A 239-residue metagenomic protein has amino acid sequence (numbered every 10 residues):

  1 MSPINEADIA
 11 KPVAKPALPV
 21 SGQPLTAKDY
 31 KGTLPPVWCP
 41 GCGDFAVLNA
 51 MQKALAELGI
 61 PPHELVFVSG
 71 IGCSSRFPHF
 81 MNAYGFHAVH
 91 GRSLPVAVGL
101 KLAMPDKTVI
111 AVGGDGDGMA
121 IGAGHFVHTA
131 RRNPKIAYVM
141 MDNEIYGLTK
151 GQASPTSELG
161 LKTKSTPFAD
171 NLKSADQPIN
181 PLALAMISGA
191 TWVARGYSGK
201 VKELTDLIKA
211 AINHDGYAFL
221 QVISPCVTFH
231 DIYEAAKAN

Functional and structural regions predicted by a protein language model:
M1-W38, D44-E64, T205-N239: Iron-sulfur (Fe-S) cluster-binding modules
K28-P35, S75-M81, L161-P167, S188: Gly-rich Lys/Arg/Thr-decorated short loops/hinges at beta-loop-alpha junctions or inter-strand turns that position
W38-P40, A111-G113, W192-Y197: Short catalytic-loop micro-motif centered on adjacent basic/acidic residues
P40-L48, V89, S174, P178 (+1 more regions): Generic structural signal for well-ordered, non-membrane alpha-helical segments in soluble metabolic enzymes
E57, P61-F77: Conserved beta-ketoacyl condensing-enzyme motif
I71-G147: Thiamine diphosphate
I121-I136, M141, I145-N239: Glycine-rich ThDP/TPP pyrophosphate-binding loop and its adjacent helix/strand module within ThDP-dependent enzymes
